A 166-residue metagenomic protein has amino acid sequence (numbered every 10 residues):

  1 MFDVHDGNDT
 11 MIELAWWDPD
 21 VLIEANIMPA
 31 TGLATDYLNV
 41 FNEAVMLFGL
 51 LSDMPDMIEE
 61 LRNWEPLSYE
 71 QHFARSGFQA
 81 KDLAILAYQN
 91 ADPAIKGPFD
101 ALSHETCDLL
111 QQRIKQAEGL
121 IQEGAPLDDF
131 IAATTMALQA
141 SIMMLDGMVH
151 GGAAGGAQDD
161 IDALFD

Functional and structural regions predicted by a protein language model:
M1-E13: Short, low-complexity N-terminal regulatory "tails/caps" that precede and couple sensory modules
F2-V4, G156-D166: Short acidic DE-rich linear segments
A15-Q158: Signal-transmission coiled-coils
